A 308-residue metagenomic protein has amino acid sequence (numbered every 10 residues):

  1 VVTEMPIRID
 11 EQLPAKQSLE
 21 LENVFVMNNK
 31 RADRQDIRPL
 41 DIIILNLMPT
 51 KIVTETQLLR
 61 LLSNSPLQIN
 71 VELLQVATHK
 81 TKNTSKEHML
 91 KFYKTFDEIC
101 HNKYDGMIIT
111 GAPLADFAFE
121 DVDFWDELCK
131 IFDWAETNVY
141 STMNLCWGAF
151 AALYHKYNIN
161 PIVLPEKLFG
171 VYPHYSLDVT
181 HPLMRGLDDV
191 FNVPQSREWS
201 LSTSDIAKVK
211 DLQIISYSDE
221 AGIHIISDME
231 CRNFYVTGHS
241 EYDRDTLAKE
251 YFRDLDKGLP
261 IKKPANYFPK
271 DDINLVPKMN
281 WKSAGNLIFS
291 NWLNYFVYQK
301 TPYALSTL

Functional and structural regions predicted by a protein language model:
V1-T78, Y93, D97-I99, K103 (+1 more regions): Amide-donor transfer/coupling interface in amidating biosynthetic enzymes
Q57-L59, H88, D121-F124, Y157-N160 (+2 more regions): Short, glycine/charged-enriched secondary-structure capping and boundary segments
A77-L90: N-terminal beta-loop-helix "entrance" segment that forms/cooperates in small-molecule cofactor or anionic ligand
M89, T110-D116, K270-I273: Short glycine/proline-rich turn/loop motifs
G106: Short, Asp-centered acidic motifs that coordinate Mg2+ and/or phosphate in catalytic or ligand-binding sites
I109-D178: Cysteine-nucleophile active-site neighborhood
